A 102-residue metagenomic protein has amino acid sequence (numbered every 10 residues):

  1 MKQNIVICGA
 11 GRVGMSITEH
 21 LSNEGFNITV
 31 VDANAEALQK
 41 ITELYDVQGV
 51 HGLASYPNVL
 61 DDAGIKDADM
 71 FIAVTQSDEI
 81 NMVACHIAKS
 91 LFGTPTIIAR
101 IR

Functional and structural regions predicted by a protein language model:
M1-R102: Cytosolic regulatory regions of ion transport systems
